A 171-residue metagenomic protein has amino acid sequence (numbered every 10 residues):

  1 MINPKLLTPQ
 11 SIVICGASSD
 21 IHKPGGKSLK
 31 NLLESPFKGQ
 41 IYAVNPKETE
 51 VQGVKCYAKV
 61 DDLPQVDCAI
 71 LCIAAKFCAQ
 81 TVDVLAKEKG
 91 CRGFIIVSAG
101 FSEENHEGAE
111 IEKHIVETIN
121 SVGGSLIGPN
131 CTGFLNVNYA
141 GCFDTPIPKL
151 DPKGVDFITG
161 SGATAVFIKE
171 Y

Functional and structural regions predicted by a protein language model:
M1-Y171: Catalytic-core regions of core metabolic enzymes, especially those transforming organic acids/acyl-group intermediates
